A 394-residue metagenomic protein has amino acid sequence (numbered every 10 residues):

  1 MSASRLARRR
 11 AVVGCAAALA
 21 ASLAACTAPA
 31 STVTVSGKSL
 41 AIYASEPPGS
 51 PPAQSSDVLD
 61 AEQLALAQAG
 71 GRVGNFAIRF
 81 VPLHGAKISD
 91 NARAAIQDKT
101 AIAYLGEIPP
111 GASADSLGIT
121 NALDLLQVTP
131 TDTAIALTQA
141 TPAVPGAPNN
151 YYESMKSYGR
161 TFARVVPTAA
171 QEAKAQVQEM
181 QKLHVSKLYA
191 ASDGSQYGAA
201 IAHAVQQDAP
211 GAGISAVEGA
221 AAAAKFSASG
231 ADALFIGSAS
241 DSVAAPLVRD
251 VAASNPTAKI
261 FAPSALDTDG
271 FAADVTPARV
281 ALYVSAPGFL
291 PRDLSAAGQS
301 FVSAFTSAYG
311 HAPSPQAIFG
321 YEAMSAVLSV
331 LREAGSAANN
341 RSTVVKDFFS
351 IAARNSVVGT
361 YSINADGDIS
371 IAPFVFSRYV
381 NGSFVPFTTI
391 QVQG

Functional and structural regions predicted by a protein language model:
S2-C15: Bacterial N-terminal signal peptides that target proteins for export
A21-A25: C-terminal motif of bacterial Sec signal peptides marking the signal peptidase cleavage site
A28-S31, Q54-V58, R72-A147, G219-A221 (+1 more regions): Beta-alpha junction/loop-to-helix N-cap segments that form part of ligand/metal-binding clefts
T32-L64, A69, V81-A86, G194 (+2 more regions): Extracytoplasmic "Venus flytrap"
Y43-E46, I96-P110, L126-T131, K187-S192 (+3 more regions): Periplasmic-binding protein-like
I102-I214, K259-P277: Extracytoplasmic ligand/sensor domains, especially the bilobed periplasmic-binding protein
V248-Y321, G335, I390-G394: Extracellular/periplasmic periplasmic-binding protein-like sensory domains
A308-A317, L328-F384: Segments of small-molecule ligand-sensing domains
